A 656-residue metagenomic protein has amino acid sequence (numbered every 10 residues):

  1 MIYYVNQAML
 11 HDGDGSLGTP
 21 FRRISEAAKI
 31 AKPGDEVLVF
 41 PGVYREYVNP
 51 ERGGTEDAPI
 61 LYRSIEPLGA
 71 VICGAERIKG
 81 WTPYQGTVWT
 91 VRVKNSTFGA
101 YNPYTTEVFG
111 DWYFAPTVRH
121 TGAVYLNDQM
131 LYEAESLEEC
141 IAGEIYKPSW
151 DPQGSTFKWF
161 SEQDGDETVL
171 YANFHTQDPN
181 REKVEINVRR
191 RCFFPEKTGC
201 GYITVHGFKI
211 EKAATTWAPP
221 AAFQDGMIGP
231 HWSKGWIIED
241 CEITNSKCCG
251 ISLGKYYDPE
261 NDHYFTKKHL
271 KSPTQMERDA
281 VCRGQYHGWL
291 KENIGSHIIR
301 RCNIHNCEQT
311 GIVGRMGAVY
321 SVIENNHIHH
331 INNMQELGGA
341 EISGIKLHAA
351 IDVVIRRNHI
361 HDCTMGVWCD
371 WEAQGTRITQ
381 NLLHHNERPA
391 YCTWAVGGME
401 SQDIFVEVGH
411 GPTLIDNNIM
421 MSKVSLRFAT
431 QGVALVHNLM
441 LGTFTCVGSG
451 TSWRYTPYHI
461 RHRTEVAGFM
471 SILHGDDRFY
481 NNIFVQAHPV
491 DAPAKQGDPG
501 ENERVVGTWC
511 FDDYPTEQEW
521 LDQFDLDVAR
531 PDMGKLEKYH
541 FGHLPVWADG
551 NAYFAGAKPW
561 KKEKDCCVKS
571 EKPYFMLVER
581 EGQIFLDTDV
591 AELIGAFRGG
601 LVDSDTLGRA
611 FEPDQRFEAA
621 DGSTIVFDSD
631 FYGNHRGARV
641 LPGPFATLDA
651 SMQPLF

Functional and structural regions predicted by a protein language model:
I2-W232, I237, E242-W289, V466-L473 (+1 more regions): Extracellular polysaccharide-degrading/modifying enzymes targeting complex plant/algal/animal polysaccharides
L38, G229, G311-V313, V367-W368 (+1 more regions): Short catalytic-loop micro-motif centered on adjacent basic/acidic residues
G201-A214, K234-C248, E260-G284, K291-T310 (+9 more regions): Right-handed parallel beta-helix
Q224, E308, E341, E400: Beta-rich catalytic cores
S343, G397-I404, M421-V424, R461-G468 (+1 more regions): Short beta-alpha connecting loops at secondary-structure transitions that line or flank enzyme active sites
M421-R427, V436-I460, V485-P489, P493-G500 (+1 more regions): Non-catalytic carbohydrate-binding regions of carbohydrate-active enzymes
